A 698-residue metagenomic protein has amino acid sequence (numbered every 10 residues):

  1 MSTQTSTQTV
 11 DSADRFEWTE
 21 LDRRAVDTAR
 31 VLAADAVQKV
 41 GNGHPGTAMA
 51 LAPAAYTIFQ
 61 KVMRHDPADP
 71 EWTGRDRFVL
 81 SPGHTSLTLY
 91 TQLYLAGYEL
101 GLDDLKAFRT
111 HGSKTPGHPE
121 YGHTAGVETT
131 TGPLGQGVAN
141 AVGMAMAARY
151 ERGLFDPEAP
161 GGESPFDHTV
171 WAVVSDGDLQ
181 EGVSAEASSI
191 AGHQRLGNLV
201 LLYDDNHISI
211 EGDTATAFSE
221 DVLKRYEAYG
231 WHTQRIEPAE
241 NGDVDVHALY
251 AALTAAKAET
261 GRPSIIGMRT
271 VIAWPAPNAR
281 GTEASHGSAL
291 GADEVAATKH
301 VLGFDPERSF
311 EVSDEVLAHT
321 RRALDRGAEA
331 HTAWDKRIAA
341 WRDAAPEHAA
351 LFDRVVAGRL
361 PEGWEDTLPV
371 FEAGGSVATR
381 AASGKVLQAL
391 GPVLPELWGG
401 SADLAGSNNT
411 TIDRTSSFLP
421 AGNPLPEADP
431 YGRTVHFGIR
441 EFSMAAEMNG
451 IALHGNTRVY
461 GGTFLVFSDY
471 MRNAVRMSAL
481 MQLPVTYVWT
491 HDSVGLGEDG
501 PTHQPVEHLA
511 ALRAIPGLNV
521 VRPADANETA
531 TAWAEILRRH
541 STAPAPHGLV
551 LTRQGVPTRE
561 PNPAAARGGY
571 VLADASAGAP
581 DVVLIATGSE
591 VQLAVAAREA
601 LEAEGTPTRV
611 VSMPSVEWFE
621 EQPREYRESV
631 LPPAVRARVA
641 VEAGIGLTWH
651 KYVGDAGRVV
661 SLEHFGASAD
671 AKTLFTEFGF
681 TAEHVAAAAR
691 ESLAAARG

Functional and structural regions predicted by a protein language model:
S2-T169, L324, A328-P546, G555: Thiamine diphosphate
T73-G74, G267-A276, R280-P361: Terminal amphipathic helices with adjacent charged low-complexity linkers/tails
L80, A172, E181, L201-Y203 (+10 more regions): General beta-strand structural signal in soluble alpha/beta enzymes
T110-G122, N140, M146, Y150-R152 (+4 more regions): Thiamine diphosphate
T130-T131, V174-S175, R235-G242, G517-P523: Flexible, glycine/proline-enriched loop segments at strand-loop-helix junctions that form or flank small-ligand binding
D176, S285, F371-E372: Intrinsically disordered, low-complexity segments enriched in small/flexible residues
G177-V183: Short acidic, Gly/Ser-rich segments with clustered Asp/Glu that frequently serve as metal-coordination loops in enzyme
